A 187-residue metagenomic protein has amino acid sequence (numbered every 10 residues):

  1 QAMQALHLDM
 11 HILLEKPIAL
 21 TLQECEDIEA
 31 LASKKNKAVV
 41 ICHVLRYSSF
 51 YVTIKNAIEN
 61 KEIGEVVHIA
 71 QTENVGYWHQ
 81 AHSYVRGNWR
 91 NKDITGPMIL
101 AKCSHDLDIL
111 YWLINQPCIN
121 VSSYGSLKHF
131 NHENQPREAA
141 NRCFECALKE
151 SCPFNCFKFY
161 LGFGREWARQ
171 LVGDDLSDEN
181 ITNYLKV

Functional and structural regions predicted by a protein language model:
Q1, D9, T72-E73, V187: Solvent-exposed, well-ordered amphipathic alpha-helical segments that flank/support binding or catalytic loops
Q1-R46, K61: Beta-strand-loop-alpha-helix segment that lines the small-molecule cofactor/substrate pocket of alpha/beta enzymes
L45-K186: Predominantly a Rossmann-like dinucleotide-binding segment in NAD(P)-dependent oxidoreductases
